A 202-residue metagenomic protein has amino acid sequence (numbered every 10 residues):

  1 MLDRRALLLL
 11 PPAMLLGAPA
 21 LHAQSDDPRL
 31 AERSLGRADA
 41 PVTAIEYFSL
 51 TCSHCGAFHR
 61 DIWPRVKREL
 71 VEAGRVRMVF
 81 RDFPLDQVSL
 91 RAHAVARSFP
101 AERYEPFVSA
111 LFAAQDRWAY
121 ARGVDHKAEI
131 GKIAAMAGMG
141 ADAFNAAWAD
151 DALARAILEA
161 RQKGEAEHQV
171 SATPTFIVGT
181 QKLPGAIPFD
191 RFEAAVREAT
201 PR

Functional and structural regions predicted by a protein language model:
L2, A6-D86, L158-Q162, A166 (+1 more regions): Extracytoplasmic thiol/disulfide redox context detector
L2, S49, G131-R202: C-terminal cap of thioredoxin/glutaredoxin-like
P12, F112-A113, A149: Short amphipathic alpha-helical surface patches that mediate protein-protein
A31, R91, F144: Glycine-rich, flexible loop/turn motifs
A40-T43, R91, A172-P174: Envelope-exposed proteins and targeting segments
F48-L50, G56-A135: Structural alpha/beta surface segment adjacent to cysteine/selenocysteine redox centers across thiol/disulfide enzymes
